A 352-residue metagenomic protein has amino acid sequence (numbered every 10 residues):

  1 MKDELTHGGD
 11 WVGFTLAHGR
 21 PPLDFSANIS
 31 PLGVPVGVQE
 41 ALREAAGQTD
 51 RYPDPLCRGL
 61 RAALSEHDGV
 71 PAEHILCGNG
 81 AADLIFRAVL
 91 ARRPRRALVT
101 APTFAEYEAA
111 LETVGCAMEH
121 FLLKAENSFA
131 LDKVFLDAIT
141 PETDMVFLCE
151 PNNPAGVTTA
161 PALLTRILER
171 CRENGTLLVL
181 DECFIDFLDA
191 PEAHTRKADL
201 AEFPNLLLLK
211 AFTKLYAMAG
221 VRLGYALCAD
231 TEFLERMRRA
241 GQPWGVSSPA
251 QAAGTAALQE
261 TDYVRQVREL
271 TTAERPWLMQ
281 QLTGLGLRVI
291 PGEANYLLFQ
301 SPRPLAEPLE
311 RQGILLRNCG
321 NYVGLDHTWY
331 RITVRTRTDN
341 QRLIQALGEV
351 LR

Functional and structural regions predicted by a protein language model:
M1-R51: N-terminal "arm"/small-domain region of PLP-dependent enzymes with the aminotransferase-like
G33-P35, L56, N205-I290: PLP-dependent aminotransferase class I/II
P53, S65-R87: Short loop-beta-helix segment that forms the pyridoxal 5′-phosphate
L90-L148: PLP-dependent aminotransferase-like
V114, E173-N174, F203, L285: Helix C-cap/helix->beta junction micro-motif
A125-L188: Active-site phosphate-binding strand-loop segment of PLP-dependent enzymes
A162, R311, N321-R352: PLP-dependent enzyme catalytic core of the Aspartate aminotransferase-like
T272, Q281-G313: Conserved PLP-binding catalytic core of the aspartate aminotransferase-like
